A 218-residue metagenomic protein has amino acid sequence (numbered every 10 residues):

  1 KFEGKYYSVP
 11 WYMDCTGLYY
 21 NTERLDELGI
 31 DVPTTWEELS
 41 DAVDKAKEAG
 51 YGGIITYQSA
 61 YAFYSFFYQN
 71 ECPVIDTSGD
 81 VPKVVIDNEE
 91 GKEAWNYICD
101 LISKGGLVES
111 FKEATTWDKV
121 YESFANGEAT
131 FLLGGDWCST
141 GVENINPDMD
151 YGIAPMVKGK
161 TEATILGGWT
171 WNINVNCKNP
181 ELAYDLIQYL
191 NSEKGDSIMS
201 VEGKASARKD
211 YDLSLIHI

Functional and structural regions predicted by a protein language model:
K1, C72-E93, N144-I145, P155-T164: Short, solvent-exposed loop/beta-turn-alpha elements that line the ligand-binding surface or hinge of extracytoplasmic
K1-D31, Y57-D80, I165-I173: Periplasmic solute-binding protein
W36-S40, F111-E122: Short helix-initiation/N-cap motifs at beta->coil->alpha
L39, A46, F67, E122-G127: Hydrophobic residues within well-ordered alpha-helices
V43-K45, V81-K112: Glycine-centered hinge/linker elements that transmit conformational signals in sensory and ligand-binding systems
G50-G52, N126-G135: Alpha-to-beta junction loops
S59, W117, G134-S139, W169: Beta->alpha turn/N-cap motifs
C138-D148, G159-I216: C-terminal lobe and pocket-closing loops of periplasmic/extracytoplasmic Venus-flytrap solute-binding proteins
